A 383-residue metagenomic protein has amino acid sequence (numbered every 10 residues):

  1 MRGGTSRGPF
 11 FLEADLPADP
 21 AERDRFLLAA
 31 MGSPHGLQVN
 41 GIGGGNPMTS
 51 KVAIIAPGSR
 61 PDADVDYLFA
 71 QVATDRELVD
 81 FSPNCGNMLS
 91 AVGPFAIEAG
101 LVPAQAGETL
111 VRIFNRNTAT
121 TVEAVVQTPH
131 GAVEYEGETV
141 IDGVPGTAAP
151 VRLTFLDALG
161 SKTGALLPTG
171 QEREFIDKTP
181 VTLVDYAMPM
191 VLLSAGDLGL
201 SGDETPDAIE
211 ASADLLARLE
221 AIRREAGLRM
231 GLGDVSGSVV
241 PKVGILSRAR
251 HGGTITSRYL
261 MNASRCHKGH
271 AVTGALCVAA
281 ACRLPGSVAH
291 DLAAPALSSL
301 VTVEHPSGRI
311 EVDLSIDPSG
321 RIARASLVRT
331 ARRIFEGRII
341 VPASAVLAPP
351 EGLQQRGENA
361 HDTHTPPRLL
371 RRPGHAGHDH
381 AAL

Functional and structural regions predicted by a protein language model:
M1-L353, L369: A glycine-rich beta-to-alpha transition motif near the start of alpha/beta enzyme domains, typified by
G357-H361: Extreme N-termini of proteins with methionine-enriched Sec-type signal peptides or N-terminal signal-anchor
D362-H364, D379: Intrinsic-disorder-associated, low-complexity terminal segments enriched in Asp/Asn/His/Tyr and depleted of Lys/Arg
H364-P367, R371-P373: Repetitive helical segments and hydrophobic/amphipathic motifs
P373-A382: Short, intrinsically disordered C-terminal tails of secreted or membrane-associated proteins
